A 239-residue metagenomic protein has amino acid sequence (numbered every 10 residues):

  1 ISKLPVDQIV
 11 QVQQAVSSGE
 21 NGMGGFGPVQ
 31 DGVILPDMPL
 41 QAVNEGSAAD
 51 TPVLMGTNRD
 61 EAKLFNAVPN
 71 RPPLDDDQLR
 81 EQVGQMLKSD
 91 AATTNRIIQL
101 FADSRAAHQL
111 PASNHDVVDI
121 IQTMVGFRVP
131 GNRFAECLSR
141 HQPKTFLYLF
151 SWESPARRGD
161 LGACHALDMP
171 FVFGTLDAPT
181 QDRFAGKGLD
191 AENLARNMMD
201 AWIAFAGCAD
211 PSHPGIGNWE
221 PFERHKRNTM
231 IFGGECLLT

Functional and structural regions predicted by a protein language model:
I1-G84, H115-R140: Substrate-access "cap/lid" subdomains that shape and gate the entrance to catalytic or ligand-binding pockets
S2-V6, A102, E153: Short amphipathic alpha-helical surface patches that mediate protein-protein
V10, Q14, I120, R128-T239: Mobile gating loops/cap/lid regions near enzyme active sites that modulate substrate access
Q13-A15, G24-P28, N95-F101, L110-H115 (+1 more regions): Short coil/turn segments at secondary-structure boundaries
P28, P52, N70-R71, K88 (+4 more regions): Proline-rich low-complexity regions
A48-S104, S154, P170-F173, L189 (+2 more regions): C-terminal, loop-rich substrate-recognition/catalytic regions characterized by aromatic stacking residues
I97-V117, T175-G186: Short glycine/proline-rich turn/loop motifs
